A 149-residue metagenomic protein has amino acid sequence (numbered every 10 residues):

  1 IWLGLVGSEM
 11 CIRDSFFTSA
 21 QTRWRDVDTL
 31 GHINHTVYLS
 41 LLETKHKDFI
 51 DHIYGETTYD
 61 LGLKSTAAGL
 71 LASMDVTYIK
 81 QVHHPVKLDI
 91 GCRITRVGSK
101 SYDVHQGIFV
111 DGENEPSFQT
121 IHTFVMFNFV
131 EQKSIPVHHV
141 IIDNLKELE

Functional and structural regions predicted by a protein language model:
I1-I12: Single conserved hydrophobic/aromatic residue that forms the stacking wall/gate of nucleotide- or nucleobase-binding
S8, Y78, V82-K87, I94-E149: HotDog/MaoC-like acyl-thioester-processing domains
D14-R23: Short amphipathic
H35: Catalytic-site-adjacent helices and loops of nucleotide signaling machinery
Y38-K64: Active-site helix/loop of acyl-thioester processing domains in fatty-acid/polyketide metabolism, spanning hotdog-fold
L63-G91: Helix-adjacent hinge/juxtasegments
